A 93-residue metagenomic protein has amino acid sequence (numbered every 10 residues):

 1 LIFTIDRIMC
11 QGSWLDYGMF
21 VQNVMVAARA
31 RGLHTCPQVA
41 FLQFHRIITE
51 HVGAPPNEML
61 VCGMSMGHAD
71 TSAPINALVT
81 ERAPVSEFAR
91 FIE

Functional and structural regions predicted by a protein language model:
L1-H51: Small-aliphatic-rich amphipathic alpha-helix that forms the alpha element of a beta-alpha
H34, P55, A69: Gly/Ser/Thr-rich beta-alpha loop segments that engage phosphate groups in nucleotides
T49-P56, N76-L78: Short proline/glycine-enriched turn/loop segments at secondary-structure junctions
M59-E93: C-terminal helix-cap and adjacent tail motif
